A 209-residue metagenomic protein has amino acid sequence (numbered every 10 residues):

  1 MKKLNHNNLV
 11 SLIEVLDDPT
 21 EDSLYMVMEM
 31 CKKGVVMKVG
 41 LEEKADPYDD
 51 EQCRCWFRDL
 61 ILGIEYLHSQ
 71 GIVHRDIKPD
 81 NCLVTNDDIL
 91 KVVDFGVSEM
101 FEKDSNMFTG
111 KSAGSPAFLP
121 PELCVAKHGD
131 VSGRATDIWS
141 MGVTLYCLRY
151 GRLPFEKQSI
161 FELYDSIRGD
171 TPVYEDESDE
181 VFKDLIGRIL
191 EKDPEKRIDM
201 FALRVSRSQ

Functional and structural regions predicted by a protein language model:
E14-V15: A short, aromatic-enriched beta-strand patch in the conserved N-lobe beta-sheet of the protein kinase catalytic domain
E21-V35: Conserved short submotifs of the Hanks-type protein kinase catalytic core that shape the nucleotide-binding pocket
W56-F57: Activation segment signature within eukaryotic-like protein kinase domains
H68-V84: Catalytic-loop of the protein kinase fold
G110-L123: Conserved activation segment of eukaryotic-like protein kinases, specifically the C-terminal portion of the activation
L190-A202: A conserved short helix/loop substructure at the end of the activation segment of eukaryotic-like protein kinase domains
